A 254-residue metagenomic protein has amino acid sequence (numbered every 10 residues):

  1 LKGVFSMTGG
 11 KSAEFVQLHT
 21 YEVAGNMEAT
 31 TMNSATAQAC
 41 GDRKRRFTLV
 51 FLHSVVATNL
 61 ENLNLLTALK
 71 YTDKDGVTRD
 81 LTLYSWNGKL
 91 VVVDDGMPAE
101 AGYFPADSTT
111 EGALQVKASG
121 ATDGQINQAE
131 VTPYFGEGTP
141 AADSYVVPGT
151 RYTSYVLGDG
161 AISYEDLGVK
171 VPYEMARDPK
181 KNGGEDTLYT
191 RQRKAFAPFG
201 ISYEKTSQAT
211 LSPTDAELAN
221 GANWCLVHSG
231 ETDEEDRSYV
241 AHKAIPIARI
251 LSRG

Functional and structural regions predicted by a protein language model:
L1-E14, C40-V56, P179-P198: Long, contiguous amphipathic alpha-helices that act as assembly "spine/axial" helices in icosahedral shell and virion
F15-S34, E61-G254: Sequence/fold signature of self-assembling virion shell proteins
T31-N33, A39, A57: Charged, low-complexity, helix-prone segments enriched in Lys/Glu/Asp/Gln
A39-D42, T72-K74: Alpha-helix termini
